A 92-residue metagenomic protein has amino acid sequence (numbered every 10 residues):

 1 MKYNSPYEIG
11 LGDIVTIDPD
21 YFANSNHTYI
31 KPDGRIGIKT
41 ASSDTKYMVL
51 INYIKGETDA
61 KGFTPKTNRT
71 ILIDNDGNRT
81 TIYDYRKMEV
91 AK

Functional and structural regions predicted by a protein language model:
M1-N24, I30: Mixed-charge, Lys/Arg-rich low-complexity intrinsically disordered regions
N4-Y7, V49-T64: Short linear motifs in intrinsically disordered
S5, N26, T45-Y47, T67-R69 (+1 more regions): Generic short amphipathic/hydrophobic targeting helices enriched at N-termini, encompassing Sec-type signal peptides
I9-I17, I36, Y47-I51, T70-I73 (+2 more regions): Hydrophobic beta-strand residues in large extracellular and virion-surface proteins
S25-G56: Short beta-strand-centered aromatic/proline hotspots
E57-K92: Intrinsically disordered, low-complexity, charged/polar segments
